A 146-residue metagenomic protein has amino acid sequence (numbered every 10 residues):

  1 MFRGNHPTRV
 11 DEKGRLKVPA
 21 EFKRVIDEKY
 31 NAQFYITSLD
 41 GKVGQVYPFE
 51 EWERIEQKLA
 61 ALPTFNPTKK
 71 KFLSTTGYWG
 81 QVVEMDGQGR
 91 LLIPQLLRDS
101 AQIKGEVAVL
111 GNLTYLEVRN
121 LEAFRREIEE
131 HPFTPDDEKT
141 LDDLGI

Functional and structural regions predicted by a protein language model:
M1-P7, E12-R15, E21-Q88, Q95-I146: Flexible "stalk/tail and boundary" regions
